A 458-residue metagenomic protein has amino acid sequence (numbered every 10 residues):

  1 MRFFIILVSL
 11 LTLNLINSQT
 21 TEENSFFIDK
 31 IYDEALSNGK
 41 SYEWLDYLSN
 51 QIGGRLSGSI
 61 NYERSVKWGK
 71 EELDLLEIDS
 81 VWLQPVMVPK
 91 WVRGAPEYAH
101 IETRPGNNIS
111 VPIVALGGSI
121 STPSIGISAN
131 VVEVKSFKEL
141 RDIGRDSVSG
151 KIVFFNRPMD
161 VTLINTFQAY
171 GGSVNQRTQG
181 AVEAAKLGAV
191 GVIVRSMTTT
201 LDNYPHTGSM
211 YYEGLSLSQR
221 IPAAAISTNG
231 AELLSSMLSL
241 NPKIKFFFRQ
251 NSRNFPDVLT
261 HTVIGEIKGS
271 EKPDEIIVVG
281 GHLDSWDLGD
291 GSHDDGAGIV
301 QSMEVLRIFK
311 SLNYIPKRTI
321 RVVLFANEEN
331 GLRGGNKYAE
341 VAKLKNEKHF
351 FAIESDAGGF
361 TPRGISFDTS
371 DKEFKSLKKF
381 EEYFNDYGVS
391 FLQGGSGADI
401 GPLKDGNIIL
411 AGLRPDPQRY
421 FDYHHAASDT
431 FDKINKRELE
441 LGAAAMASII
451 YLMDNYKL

Functional and structural regions predicted by a protein language model:
M1-E23: Bacterial Sec-dependent N-terminal signal peptides
T20, D46, N50-I152, N156-I164: Noncatalytic luminal/extracellular "stalk/propeptide" segments of secretory-pathway proteins
S25-S59, Y204-G208, Y212, D284 (+3 more regions): N-terminal capping segment at the start of a domain
F26-F27, E102-P105, G118-D146, Y211-S292 (+1 more regions): Soluble metallo-hydrolase cores and metallopeptidase-like ectodomains found primarily in the secretory/periplasmic
I28-L36, Q51-I60, G118, A129-V134 (+7 more regions): Second-shell loop/turn segments in exported
S110-L215, R220-P222, G388: Extracellular/luminal Protease-associated
Q179, L259-T262, S285-S376, L458: Acidic/histidine-rich catalytic neighborhood of metal-dependent amide-processing enzymes
A185, R195-S196, E213, E232 (+2 more regions): Active-site-adjacent substrate-binding region of metalloamidase/peptidase-like peptide-processing proteins
